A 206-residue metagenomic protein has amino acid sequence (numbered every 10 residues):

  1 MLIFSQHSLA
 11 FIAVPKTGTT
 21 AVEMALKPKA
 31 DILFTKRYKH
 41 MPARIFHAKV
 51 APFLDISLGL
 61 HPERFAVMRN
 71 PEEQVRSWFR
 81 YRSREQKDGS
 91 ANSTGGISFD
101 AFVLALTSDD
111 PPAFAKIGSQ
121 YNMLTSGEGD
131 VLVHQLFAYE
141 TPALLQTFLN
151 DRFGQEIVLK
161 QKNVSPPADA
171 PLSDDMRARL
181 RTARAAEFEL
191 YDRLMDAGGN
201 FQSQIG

Functional and structural regions predicted by a protein language model:
M1-G206: Membrane-interface amphipathic segments in extracytoplasmic regions
